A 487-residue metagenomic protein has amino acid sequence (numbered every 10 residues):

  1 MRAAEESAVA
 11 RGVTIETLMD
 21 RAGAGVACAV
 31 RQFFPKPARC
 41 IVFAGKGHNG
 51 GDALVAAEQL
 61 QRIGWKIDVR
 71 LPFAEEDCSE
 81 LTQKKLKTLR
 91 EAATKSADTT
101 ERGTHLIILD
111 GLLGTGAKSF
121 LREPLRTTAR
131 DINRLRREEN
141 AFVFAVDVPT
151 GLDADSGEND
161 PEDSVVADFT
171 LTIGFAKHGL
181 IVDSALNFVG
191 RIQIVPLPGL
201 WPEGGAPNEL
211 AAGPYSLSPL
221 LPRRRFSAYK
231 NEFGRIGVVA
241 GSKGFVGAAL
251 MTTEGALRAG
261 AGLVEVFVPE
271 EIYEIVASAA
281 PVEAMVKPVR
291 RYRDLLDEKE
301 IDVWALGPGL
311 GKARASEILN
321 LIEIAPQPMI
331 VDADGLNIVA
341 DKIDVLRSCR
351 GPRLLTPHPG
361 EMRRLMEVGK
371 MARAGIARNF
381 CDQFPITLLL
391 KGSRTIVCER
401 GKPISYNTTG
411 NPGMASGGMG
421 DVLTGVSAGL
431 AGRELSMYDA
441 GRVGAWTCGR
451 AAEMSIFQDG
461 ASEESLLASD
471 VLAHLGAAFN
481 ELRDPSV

Functional and structural regions predicted by a protein language model:
M1-P72, S79, F169, H178-I330 (+2 more regions): Small-residue (G/A/S/T)-rich helix-start motifs and N-terminal tracts that mark the onset
A27-G114, F120-V146, A325, A372: Nucleotide and nucleotide-moiety/phosphate-recognizing core
H105-L106, L112-A211: Internal gly/pro-rich beta-alpha loop/helix module that stabilizes soluble enzyme cofactors or their anionic handles
I108-S119, I236, W304-G309: Short acidic, glycine-rich surface-loop motifs adjacent to enzyme active sites
A145, V331-A333: Short beta-strand elements of ligand-binding domains
